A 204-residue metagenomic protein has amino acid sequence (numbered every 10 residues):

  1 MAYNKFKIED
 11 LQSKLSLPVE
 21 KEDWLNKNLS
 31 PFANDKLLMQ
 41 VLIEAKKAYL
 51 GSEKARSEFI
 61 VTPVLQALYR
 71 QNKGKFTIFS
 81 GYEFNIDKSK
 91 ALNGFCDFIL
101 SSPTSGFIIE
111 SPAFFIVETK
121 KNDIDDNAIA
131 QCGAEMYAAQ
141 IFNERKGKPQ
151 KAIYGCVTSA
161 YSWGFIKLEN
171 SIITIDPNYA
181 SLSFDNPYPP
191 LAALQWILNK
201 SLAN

Functional and structural regions predicted by a protein language model:
A2-N4, L11-D23, K27-K151, K167-N204: A short, conserved, highly charged catalytic patch centered on acidic carboxylates
V157-G164: Short, conserved secondary-structure transition motifs
